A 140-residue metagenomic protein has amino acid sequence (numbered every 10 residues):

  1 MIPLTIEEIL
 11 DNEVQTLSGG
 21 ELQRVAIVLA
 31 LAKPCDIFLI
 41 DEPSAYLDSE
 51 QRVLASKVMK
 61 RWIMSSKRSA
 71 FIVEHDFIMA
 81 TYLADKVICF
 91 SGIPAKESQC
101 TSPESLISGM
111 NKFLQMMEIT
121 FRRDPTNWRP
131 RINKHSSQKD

Functional and structural regions predicted by a protein language model:
M1-I9: Conserved ABC ATPase "signature" region
E13-L17: Conserved ABC ATPase signature
L22-V25: ABC ATPase nucleotide-binding domain signature region
I27, A55: Hydrophobic anchor residue at the start of the ABC signature
D41, L47-D48: ABC-family nucleotide-binding domains
V73-H75: H-loop/switch region of ABC-family ATPase nucleotide-binding domains
C89-P130: Conserved beta-strand-loop-alpha-helix hinge in the C-terminal portion of ABC ATPase nucleotide-binding domains
